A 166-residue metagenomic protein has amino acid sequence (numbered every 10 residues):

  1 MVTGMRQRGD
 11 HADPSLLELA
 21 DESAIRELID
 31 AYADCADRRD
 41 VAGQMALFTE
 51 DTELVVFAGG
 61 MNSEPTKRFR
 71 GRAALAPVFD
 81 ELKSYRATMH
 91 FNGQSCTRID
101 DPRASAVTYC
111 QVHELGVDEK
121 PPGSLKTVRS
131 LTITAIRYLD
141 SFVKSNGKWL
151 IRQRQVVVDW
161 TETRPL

Functional and structural regions predicted by a protein language model:
M1-E50: Short, low-complexity N-terminal intrinsically disordered segments enriched in polar/charged residues
V2-D13, S84-L166: A beta-strand edge to alpha-helix "cap/lid" segment located at domain peripheries
S15, L19, P65-F69, R129: Charge-dense, low-complexity intrinsically disordered segments
D21, I25, D37, R68 (+2 more regions): Aromatic-acidic/polar surface patches that form glycan- and anion
I29, A58-G60, Q155: Short, histidine-centered active-site or binding-site loop motifs used for metal coordination, general acid-base
V41-V117: A solvent-exposed, acidic/Ser-Thr-rich amphipathic alpha-helical stretch
